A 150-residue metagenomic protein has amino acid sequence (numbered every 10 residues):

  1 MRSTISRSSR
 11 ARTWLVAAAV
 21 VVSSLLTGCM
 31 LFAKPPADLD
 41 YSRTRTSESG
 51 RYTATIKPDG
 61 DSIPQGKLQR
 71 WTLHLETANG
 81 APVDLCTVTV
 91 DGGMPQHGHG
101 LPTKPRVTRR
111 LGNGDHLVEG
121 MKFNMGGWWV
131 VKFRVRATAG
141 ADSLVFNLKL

Functional and structural regions predicted by a protein language model:
R2-T27: Sec-dependent bacterial lipoprotein signal peptides
G28-L150: Intrinsically disordered, low-complexity terminal tails/loops enriched in metal-binding residues
